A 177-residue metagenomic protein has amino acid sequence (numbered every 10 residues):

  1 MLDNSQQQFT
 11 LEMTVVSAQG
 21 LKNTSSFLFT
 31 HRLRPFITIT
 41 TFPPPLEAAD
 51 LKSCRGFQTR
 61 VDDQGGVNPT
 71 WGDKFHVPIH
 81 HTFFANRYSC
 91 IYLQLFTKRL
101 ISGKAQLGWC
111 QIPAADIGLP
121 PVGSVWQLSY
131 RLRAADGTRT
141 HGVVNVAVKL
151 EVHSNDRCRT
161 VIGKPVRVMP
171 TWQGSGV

Functional and structural regions predicted by a protein language model:
M1, L21-T24, T59-Q64, V77-H81 (+1 more regions): Eukaryotic intrinsically disordered and solvent-exposed regulatory patches
M1-N4, S154-V177: Peripheral membrane interaction modules
L2-F9, S26-L33, A49-S53, V67-W71 (+4 more regions): Intrinsically disordered, low-complexity regulatory regions enriched in Ser/Pro/Gly/Thr and acidic residues
Q8-G66: Calcium-regulated, polybasic anionic-phospholipid
M13, I37-T41, P69-I117, V146: Eukaryotic beta-sheet cores, primarily in C2 and C2-like/PH beta-sandwich modules
V16-G20, F42-P45, Q64-G66, T82 (+4 more regions): Conserved beta-strand elements of beta-rich interaction domains across eukaryotes, especially beta-propellers
S25-F29, R60-D62, A105-G108, C158-I162: Short coil/turn segments at secondary-structure boundaries
Y92-T160: C2-type phospholipid-binding modules
